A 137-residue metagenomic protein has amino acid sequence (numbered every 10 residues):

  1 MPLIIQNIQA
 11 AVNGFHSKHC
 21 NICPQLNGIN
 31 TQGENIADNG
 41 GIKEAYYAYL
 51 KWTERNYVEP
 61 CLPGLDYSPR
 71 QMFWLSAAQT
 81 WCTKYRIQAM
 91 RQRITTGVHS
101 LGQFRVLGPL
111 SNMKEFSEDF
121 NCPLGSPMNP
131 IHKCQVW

Functional and structural regions predicted by a protein language model:
M1-W137: Zinc-dependent metallohydrolase catalytic domains
